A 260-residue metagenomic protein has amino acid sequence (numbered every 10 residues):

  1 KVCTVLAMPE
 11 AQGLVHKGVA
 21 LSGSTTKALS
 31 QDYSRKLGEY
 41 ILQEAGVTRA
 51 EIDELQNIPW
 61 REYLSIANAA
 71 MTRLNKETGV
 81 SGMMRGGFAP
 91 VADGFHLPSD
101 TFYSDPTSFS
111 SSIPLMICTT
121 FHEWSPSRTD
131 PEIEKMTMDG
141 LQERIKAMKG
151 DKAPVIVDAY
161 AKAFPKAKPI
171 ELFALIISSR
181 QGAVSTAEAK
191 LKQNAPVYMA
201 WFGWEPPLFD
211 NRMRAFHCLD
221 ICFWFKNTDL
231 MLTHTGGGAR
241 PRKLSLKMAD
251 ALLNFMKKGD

Functional and structural regions predicted by a protein language model:
K1-A11: Short glycine-enriched nucleophile-adjacent loop and the immediately C-terminal alpha-helix near the catalytic center
T4, Y33, M213-F216: NAD(P)H-dependent oxidoreductase Rossmann-fold/reductase module
Q12, L21-Q142, P169-E188, K192: Substrate-access "cap/lid" subdomains that shape and gate the entrance to catalytic or ligand-binding pockets
L14-V15, V197: Core-facing hydrophobic residues within beta-strands of well-ordered domains
E134-I156: Gly/Ser/Thr-rich active-site loops/lids in small-molecule metabolic enzymes that frequently grip phosphoryl groups
G150-Q193, Y198-W204: Alpha/beta-hydrolase fold catalytic core
Q181-D260: Mobile gating loops/cap/lid regions near enzyme active sites that modulate substrate access
